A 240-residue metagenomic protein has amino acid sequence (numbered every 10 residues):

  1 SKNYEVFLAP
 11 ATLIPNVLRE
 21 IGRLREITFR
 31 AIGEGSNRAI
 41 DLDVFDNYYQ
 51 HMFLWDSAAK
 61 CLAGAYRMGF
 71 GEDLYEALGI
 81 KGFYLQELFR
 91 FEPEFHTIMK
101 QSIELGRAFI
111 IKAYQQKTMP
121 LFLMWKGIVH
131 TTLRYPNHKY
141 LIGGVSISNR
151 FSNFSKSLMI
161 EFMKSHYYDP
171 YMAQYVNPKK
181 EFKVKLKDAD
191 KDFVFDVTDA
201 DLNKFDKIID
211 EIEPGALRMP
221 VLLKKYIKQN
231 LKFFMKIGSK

Functional and structural regions predicted by a protein language model:
K2-H51, W55-G64, F70: Short amphipathic alpha-helix that is part of the acyltransferase structural core
E26, S36, D73-F233: Acyl-donor binding region in acyl/amide transferases
K236-K240: Acidic carboxylate-rich catalytic motifs and surrounding loops in phosphoryl-/glycosyl-chemistry enzymes
